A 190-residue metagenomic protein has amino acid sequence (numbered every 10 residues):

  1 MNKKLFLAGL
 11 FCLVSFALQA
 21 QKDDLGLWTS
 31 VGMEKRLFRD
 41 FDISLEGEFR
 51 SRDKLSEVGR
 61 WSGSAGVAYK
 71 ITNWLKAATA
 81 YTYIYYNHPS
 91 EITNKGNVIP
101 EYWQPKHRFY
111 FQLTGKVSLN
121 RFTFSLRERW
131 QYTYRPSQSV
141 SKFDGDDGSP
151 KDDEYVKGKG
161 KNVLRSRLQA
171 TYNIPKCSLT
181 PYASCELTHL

Functional and structural regions predicted by a protein language model:
A20-W28, S51-R60, L190: Solvent-exposed loop/turn segments connecting transmembrane beta-strands in outer-membrane beta-barrel proteins
D24, S56-W61, P89-G96, S137-D144: Outer-membrane beta-barrel translocator domains and adjoining extracellular loop/strand segments of Gram-negative
L25-L27, G59-W61, P105-F109, G158-L164: Residues that define the transmembrane beta-barrel architecture of outer-membrane proteins
V31-K35, A65-Y69, F111-G115, E128-W130 (+1 more regions): Residues on the lipid-exposed face of transmembrane beta-strands in outer-membrane beta-barrel proteins
D40-L45, W74-T79, N120-F124, C177-T180: Repeated loop/turn-to-beta-strand initiation elements of outer-membrane beta-barrel proteins
G47-D53, Y81-N87, P105, V117-L119 (+2 more regions): Transmembrane beta-strands of outer-membrane beta-barrel pores
F49-D53, K95-P100, P150-V156, T188-L190: Extracellular loop and loop/strand-boundary signature of outer-membrane beta-barrel proteins
T123, R127-L190: Outer-membrane beta-barrel transmembrane domain signature
